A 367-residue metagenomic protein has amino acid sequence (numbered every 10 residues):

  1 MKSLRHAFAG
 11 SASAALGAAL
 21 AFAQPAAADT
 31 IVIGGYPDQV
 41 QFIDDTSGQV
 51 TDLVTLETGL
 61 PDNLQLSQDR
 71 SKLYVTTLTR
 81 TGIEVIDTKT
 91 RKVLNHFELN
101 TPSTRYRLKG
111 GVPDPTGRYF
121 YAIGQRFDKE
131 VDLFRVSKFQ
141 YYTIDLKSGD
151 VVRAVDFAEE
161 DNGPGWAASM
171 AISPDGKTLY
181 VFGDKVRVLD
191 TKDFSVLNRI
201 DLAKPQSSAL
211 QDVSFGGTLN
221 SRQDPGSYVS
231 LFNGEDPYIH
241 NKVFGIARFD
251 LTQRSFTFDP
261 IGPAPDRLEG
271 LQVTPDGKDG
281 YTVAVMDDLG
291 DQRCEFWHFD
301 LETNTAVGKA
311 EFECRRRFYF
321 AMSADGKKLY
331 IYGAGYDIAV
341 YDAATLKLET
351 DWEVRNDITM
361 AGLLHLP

Functional and structural regions predicted by a protein language model:
M1-A26: Gram-negative bacterial Sec-dependent N-terminal signal peptides
L20, Q24-P367: Predominantly soluble domains enriched in secretory-pathway, periplasmic, or organellar proteins
